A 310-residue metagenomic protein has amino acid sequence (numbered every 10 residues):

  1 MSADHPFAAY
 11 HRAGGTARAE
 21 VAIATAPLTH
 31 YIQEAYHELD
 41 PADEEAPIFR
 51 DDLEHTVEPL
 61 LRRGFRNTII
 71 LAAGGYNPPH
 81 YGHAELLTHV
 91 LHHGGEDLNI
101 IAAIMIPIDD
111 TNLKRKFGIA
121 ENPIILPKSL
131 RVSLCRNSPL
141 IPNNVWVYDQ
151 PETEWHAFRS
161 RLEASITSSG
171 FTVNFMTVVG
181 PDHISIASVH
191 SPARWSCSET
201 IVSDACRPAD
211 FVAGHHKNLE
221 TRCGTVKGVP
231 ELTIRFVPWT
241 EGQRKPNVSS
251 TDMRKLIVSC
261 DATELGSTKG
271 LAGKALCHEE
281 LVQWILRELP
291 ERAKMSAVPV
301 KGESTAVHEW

Functional and structural regions predicted by a protein language model:
M1-W310: Nucleotidyltransferase catalytic core that binds NTPs
